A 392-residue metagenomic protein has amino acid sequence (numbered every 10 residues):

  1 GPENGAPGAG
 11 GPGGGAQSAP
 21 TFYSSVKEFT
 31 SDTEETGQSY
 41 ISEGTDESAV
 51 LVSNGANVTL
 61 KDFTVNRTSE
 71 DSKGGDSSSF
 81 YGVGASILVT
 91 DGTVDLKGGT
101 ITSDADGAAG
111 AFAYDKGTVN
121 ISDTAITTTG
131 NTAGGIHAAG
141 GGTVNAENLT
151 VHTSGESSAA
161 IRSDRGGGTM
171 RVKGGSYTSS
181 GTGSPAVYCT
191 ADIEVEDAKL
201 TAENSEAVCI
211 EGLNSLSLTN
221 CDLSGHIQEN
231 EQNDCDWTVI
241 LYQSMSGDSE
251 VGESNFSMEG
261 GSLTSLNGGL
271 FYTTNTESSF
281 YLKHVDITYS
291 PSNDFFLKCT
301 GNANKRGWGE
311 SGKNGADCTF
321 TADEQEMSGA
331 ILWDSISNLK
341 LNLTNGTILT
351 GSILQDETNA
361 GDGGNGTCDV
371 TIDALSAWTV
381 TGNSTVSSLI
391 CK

Functional and structural regions predicted by a protein language model:
G5-A19, T64-T90, A108-A109, Y114-K116 (+10 more regions): Acidic/polar low-complexity surface segments
G13-S72: N-terminal segments that cap or nucleate solenoid repeat domains
D32-G37, N57-F63, V94-G98, T118-T124 (+13 more regions): All-beta strand scaffolds that present successive hydrophobic residues in beta-strands
S42, R67, S103-A105, T128-G130 (+7 more regions): Residues in short coils/turns that link rungs of repeat/solenoid architectures in beta-rich domains
N267-L270: Extended non-globular scaffold/tether segments
W333, T344, I348-G351, Q355-D373: Extracellular repeat-rich scaffold modules on cell surfaces
G364-V370, V380-C391: Surface-exposed loop/turn positions within long extracellular repeat scaffolds, especially the passenger domains
